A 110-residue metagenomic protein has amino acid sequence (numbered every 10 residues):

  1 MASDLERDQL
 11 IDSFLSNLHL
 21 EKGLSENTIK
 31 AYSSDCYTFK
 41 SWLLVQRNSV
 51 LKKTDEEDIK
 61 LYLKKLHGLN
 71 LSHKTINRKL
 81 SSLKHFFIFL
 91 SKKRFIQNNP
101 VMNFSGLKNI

Functional and structural regions predicted by a protein language model:
D4, Q9-N27, S33-I110: N-terminal core-binding DNA-recognition domain of tyrosine recombinases/integrases
